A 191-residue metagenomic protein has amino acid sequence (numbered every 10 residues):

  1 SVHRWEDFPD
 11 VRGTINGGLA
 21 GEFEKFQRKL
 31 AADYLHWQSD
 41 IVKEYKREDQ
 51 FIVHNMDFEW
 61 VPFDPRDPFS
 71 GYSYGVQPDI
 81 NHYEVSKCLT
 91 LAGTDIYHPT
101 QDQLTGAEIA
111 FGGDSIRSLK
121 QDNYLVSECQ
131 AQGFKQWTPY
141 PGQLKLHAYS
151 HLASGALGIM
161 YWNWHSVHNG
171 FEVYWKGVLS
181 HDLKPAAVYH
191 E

Functional and structural regions predicted by a protein language model:
S1-E108: Polysaccharide-binding and catalytic clefts of secreted carbohydrate-active enzymes
R28, Y34-H36, E48-D49, F58 (+1 more regions): Carbohydrate-binding surfaces of carbohydrate-active enzymes
